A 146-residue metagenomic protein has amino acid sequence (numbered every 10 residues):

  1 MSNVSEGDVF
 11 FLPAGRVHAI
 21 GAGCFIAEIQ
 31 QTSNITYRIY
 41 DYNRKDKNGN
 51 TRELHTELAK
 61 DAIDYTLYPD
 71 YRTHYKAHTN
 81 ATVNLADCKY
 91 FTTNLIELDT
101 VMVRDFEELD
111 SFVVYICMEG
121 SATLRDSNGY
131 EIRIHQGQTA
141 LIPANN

Functional and structural regions predicted by a protein language model:
M1, L98-N128: Glycine- and acidic-residue-biased ligand/ion/polar-headgroup-sensing regions
S2-F10, D126-N145: Short acidic-glycine-tyrosine-enriched beta hairpin
N3-G23: Conserved SET/PR-domain catalytic core that frames the SAM/AdoMet-binding pocket
V9, V17, I26-E28, T93-L95 (+2 more regions): Conserved hydrophobic/aromatic beta-strand scaffold that supports enzyme active sites
A14-V17, A81-N84, M102-D105, G129 (+1 more regions): Generic recognition of flexible, low-complexity loop/linker segments
R16-I35, H135, A144-N146: Ligand-binding loop in jelly-roll beta-barrel domains
Y37-L109: C-terminal amphipathic alpha-helical segment
N80, C88-T93, L109-F112, E119 (+3 more regions): Active-site lining segments that contact anionic ligands and/or coordinate catalytic metals
